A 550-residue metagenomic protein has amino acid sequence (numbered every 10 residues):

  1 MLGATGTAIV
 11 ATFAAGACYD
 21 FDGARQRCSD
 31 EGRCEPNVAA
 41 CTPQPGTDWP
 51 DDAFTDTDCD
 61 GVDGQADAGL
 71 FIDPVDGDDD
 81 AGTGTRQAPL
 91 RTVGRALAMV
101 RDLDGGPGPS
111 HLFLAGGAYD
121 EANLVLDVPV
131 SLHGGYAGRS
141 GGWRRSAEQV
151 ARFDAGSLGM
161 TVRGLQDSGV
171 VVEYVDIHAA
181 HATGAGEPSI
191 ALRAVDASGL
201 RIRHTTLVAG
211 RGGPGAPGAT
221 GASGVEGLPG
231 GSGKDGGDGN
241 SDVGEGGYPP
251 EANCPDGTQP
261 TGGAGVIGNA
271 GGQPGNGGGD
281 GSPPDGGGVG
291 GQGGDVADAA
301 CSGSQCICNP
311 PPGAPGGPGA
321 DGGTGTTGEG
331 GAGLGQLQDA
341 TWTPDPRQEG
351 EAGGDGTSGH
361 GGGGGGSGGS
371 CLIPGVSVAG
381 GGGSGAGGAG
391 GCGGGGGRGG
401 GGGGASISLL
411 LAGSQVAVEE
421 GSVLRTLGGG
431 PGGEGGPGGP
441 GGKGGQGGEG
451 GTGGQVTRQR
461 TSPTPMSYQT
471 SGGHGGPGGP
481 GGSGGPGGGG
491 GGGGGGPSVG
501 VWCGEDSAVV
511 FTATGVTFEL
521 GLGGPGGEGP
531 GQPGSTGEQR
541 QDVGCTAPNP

Functional and structural regions predicted by a protein language model:
A14-A17: C-terminal motif of bacterial Sec signal peptides marking the signal peptidase cleavage site
Y19-A81: Extracellular calcium-associated, cysteine-rich motifs in secreted modular proteins
T57, V75-L114, T161: Acidic Gly/Asp/Thr-rich repetitive segments characteristic of extracellular carbohydrate-active and adhesion proteins
G105-R144, S157, T426: N-terminal extracellular ligand-recognition/capping segment immediately after the signal peptide
L112, L124, V130, A151 (+6 more regions): Solenoid scaffold repeats with emphasis on beta-solenoid/beta-helix
V130-I190, R211, A222: Right-handed parallel beta-helix/beta-spiral solenoid domain characteristic of secreted/periplasmic
G134, G169-A179, G199-R211, Q348-G354 (+2 more regions): Right-handed parallel beta-helix
T183-S189, V208-I407, T426-V499, G521-P550: Glycine-centric low-complexity/flexibility signal
